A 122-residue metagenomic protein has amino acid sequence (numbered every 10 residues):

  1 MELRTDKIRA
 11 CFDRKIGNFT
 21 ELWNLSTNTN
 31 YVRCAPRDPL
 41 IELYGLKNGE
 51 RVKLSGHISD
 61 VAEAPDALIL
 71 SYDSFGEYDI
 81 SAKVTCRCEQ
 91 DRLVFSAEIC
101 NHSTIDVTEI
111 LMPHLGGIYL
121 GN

Functional and structural regions predicted by a protein language model:
M1-E50, G56-I58, A62-S81, R87-R92 (+1 more regions): Beta-strand-rich N-terminal accessory domains
V94-E98: Residues within well-ordered beta-strands of beta-sheet-rich folds
I99-S103: Asparagine-centered strand-capping/turn motif at beta-strand->loop junctions
G116-N122: Short aromatic-acidic-glycine turn motif
